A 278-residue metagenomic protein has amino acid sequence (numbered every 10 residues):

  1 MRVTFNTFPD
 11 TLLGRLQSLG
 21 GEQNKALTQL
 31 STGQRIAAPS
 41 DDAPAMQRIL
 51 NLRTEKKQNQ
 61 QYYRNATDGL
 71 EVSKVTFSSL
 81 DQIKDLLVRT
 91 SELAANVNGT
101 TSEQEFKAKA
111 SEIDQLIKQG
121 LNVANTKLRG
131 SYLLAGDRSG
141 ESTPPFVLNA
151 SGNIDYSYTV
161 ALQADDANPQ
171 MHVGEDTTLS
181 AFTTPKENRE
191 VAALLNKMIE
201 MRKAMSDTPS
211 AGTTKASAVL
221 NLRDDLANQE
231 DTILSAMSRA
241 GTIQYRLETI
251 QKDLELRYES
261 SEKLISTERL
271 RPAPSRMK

Functional and structural regions predicted by a protein language model:
M1-G140, K203-K278: Amphipathic alpha-helical polymerization modules
E141-G212: Cysteine-poor, low-complexity segments in flexible/peripheral regions
